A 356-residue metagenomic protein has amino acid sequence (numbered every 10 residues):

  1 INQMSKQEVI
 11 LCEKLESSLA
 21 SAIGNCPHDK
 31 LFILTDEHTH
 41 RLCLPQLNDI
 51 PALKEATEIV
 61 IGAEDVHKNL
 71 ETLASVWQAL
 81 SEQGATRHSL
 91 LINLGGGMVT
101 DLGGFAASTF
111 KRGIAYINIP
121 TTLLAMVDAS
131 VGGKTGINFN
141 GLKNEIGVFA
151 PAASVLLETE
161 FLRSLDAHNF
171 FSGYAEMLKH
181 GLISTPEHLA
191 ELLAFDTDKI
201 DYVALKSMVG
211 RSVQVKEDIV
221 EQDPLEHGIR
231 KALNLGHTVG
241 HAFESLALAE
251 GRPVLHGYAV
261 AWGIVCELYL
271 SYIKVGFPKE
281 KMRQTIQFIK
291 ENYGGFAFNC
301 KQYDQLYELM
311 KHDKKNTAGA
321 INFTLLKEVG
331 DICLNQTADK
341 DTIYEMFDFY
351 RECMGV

Functional and structural regions predicted by a protein language model:
I1-L90: ATP/NTP phosphate-donor binding region
L80-L94, D101-N118: Non-catalytic interfacial helical region
A85, P151-S154, E160-F161, A167 (+9 more regions): Generic secondary-structure signature for well-ordered alpha-helical cores
M98-G104, M126, A242: Short glycine/serine/threonine-rich phosphate/pyrophosphate-binding segments that cradle anionic phosphate groups
F105-T197: A glycine/threonine-rich phosphate-anchoring loop and its flanking beta-alpha core in nucleotide/phosphate-binding
A175-M177, K279-V356: C-terminal charged capping/lid subdomain of soluble metabolic enzymes
A194-D304: Active-site segments that bind and position negatively charged phosphate/pyrophosphate groups
